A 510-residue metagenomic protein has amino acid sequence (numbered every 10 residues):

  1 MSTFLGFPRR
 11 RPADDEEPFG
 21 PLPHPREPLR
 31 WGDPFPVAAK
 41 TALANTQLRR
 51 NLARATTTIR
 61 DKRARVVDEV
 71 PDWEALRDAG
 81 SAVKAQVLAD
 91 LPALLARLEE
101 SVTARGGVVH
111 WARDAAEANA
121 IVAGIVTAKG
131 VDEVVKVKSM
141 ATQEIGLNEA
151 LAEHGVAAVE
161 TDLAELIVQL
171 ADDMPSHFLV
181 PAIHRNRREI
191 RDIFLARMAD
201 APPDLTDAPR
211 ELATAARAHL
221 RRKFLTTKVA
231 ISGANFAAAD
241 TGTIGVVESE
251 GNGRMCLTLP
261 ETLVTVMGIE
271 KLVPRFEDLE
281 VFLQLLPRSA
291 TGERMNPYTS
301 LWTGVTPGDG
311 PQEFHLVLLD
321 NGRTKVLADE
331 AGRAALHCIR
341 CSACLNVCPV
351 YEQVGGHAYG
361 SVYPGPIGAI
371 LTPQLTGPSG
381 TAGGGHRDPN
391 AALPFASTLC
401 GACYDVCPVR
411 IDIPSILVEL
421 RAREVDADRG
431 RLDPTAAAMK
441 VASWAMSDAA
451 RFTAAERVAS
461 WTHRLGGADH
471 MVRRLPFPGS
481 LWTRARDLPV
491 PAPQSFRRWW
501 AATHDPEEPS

Functional and structural regions predicted by a protein language model:
S2-A331: The feature marks the mature, well-folded catalytic cores of soluble enzymes
P8-P28, D200, D204, G377-P389 (+3 more regions): Intrinsically disordered, low-complexity coil segments
R11-I59, E69, E352, L393 (+2 more regions): Intrinsic disorder at enzyme termini
E117, N296-G308, R340, Y351-G355 (+3 more regions): A glycine-rich phosphate-binding loop feature that marks nucleotide/adenosyl-phosphate handling sites
A164, R294-Y298, L432-A437, H470-P476: Short coil/turn segments at secondary-structure boundaries
K271, L336-R340: Short, contiguous, pocket-lining structural segments that sit at or immediately flank catalytic/ligand-binding sites
D309-A335, L345, V350-G466, M471-V472: Ferredoxin-type iron-sulfur electron-transfer modules in oxidoreductases and energy-metabolism complexes
